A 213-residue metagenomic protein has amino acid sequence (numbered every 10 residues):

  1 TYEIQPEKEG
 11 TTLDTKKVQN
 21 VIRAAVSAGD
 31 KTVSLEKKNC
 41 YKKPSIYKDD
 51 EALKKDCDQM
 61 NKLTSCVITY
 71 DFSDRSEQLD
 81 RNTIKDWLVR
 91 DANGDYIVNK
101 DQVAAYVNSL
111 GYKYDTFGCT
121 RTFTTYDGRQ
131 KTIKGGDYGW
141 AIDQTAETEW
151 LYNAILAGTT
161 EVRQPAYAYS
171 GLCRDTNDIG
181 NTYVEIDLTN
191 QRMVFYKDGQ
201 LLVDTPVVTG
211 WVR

Functional and structural regions predicted by a protein language model:
T1-R213: Surface-exposed, secretory/extracytoplasmic low-complexity segments enriched in Ser/Thr/Asn/Gly/Pro
